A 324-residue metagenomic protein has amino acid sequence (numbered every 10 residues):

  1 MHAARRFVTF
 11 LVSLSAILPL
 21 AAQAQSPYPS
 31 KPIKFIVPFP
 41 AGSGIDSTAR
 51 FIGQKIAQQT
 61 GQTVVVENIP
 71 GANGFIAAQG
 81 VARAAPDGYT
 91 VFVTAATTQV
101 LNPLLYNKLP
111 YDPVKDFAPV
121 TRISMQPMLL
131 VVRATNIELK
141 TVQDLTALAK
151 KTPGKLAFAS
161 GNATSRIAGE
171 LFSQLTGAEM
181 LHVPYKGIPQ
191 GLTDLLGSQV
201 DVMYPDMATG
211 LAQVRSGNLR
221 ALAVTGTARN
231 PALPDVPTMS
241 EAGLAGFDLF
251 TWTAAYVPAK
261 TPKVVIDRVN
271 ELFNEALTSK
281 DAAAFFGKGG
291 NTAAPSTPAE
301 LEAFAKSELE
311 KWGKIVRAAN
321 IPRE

Functional and structural regions predicted by a protein language model:
M1-R5: N-terminal secretory signal peptides that target proteins for export/translocation
T9-P19: Bacterial N-terminal signal peptides
A24-K115, G154-K155, T164-S165, T176-Y204 (+3 more regions): N-terminal (or domain-start) structured segment
S30-P32, L175-A178, E241, K263-E324: An extracytoplasmic/periplasmic, membrane-proximal ligand-sensing/linker region
R83-G88, L104-Q190, M239, W252-F285: Hinge/capping helix and adjacent helix->loop/strand transition within the periplasmic-binding protein
V93-T98, S124, N162-T164, I188 (+4 more regions): Beta->alpha turn/N-cap motifs
Q99-K108, R166, E170-L175, V202-V236 (+1 more regions): A ligand-binding cleft/hinge motif common to bilobed small-molecule-binding domains
